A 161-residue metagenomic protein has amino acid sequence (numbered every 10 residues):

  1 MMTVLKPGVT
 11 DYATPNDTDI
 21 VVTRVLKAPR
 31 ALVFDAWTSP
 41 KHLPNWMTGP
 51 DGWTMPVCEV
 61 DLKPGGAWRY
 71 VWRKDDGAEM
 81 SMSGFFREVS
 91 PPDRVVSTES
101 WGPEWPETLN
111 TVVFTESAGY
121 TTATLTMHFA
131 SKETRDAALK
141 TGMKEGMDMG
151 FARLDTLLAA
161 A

Functional and structural regions predicted by a protein language model:
M1-G52: Hydrophobic ligand-binding cavity/cleft-lining segments
M1-K6, A130-A161: A conserved amphipathic terminal alpha-helix motif
D17-T23, M55, A67, S81 (+3 more regions): Intrinsic-disorder/low-complexity, polar/charged segments enriched in Ser/Thr/Lys/Arg/Asp/Glu/Gln
V21-V22, K41-E79: Short beta-edge strand/loop motif at the mouth of beta-sheet-based domains
R24, V57-V60, M82-E88, E99 (+1 more regions): Hydrophobic/aromatic beta-strand elements that line small-molecule binding cavities or substrate pockets in beta-rich
R30-A31, L62-K63, R87-D93, V113-T122: A short, structured loop/turn motif at beta-sheet edges
V33, L43, W68-Y70, F86 (+4 more regions): Hydrophobic pocket/interface hotspot
V96-E145: Beta-strand/loop substructures that line and gate deep hydrophobic ligand-binding cavities in soluble
